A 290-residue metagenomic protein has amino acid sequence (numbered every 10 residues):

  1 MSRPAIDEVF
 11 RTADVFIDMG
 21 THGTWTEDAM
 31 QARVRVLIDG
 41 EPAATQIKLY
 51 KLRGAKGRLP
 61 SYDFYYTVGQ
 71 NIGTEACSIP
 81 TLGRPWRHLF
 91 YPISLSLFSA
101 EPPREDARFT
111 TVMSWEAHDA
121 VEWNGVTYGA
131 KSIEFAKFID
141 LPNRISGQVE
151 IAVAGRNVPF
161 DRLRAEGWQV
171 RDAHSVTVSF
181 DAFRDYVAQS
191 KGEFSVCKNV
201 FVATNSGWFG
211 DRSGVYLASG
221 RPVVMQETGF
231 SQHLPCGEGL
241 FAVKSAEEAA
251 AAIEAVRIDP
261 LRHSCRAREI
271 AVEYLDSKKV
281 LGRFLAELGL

Functional and structural regions predicted by a protein language model:
M1-A76, T177-A182, Y186, V202-T204: Extended catalytic core of nucleotide-activated donor transferases of GT-like folds
M1-T26, E122-N124, G129-I133, K137-D140 (+3 more regions): N-terminal pre-catalytic "stem/leader" segment of glycosyltransferase-like enzymes
I17, V36, D63-Y66, R87 (+3 more regions): Hydrophobic/aromatic beta-strand patches that form the interior of the parallel beta-sheet core in alpha/beta enzyme
T21-T24, E41-A44, Q70-G73, S114-D119 (+6 more regions): Short, solvent-exposed loop/turn segments at secondary-structure junctions
W25-Q31, L59, E75-P80, F160-E166 (+1 more regions): Short loop/helix-cap segments at secondary-structure boundaries that form the rim of catalytic
E27-A43, P80-S99, S219-R221: P-loop/Walker A phosphate-binding loop and immediately adjacent motor/lid segment at beta-alpha junctions
G73-G192, V200: Conserved catalytic-core segment of nucleotide-activated headgroup transferases in glycan assembly
G129-S132, A136, R162-L290: Catalytic binding pocket for nucleotide-activated donors in carbohydrate/polymer assembly enzymes
